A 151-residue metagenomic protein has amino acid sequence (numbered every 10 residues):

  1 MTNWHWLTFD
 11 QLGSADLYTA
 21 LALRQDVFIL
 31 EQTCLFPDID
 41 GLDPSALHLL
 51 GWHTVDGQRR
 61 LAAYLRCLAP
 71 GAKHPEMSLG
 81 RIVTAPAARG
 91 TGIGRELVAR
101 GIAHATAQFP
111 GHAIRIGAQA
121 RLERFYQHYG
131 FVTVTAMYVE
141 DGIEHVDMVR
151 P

Functional and structural regions predicted by a protein language model:
M1-H48, W52-L61: Short amphipathic alpha-helix that is part of the acyltransferase structural core
D43-S45, K73, E140-E144: Short acidic/glycine-enriched loop/turn segments that link adjacent beta-strands
L50, Q58-P70, E76-V83: Conserved beta-strand in the GNAT
P70-L79, R89, Q108-H112, G142: A conserved beta-turn-beta hairpin within the catalytic core of GNAT-like acetyltransferases that forms part
T84, G90-A103: Conserved acetyl-CoA-binding loop-helix of GNAT-fold acetyltransferases
V98, A105-Q119: Conserved GNAT acetyl-CoA-binding A-motif
R115-G117, Q127, V132-D147: Conserved catalytic-core motifs of GNAT/GCN5-like acyltransferases
